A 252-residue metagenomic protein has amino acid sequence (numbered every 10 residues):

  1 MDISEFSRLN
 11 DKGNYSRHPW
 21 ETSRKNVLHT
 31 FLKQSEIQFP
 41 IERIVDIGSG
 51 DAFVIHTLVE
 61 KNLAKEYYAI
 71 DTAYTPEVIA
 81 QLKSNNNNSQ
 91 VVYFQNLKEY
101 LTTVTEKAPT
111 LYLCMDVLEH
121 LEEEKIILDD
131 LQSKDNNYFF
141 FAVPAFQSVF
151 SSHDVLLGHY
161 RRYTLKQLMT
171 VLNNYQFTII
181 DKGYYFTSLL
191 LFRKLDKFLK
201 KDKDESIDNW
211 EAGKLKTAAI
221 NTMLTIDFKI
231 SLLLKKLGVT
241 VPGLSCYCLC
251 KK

Functional and structural regions predicted by a protein language model:
M1-K107, L111, M115, K125-L128 (+6 more regions): Conserved N-terminal segment of class I S-adenosyl-L-methionine
D11-G13, F139-R161, L165-T170: Short, glycine-/aromatic-enriched active-site segment of Class I SAM-dependent methyltransferases
F53-V54, D181-T225, V241-S245: Conserved catalytic loop of SAM-dependent methyltransferase domains
P76, Q147-V149, S188: Feature marks short, surface-exposed loop/turn motifs that line or immediately flank catalytic pockets and channel
D116-H120: A short His-aromatic
K125-F140: A short glycine-rich, Lys/Arg-flanked "PGG" loop and its adjoining helix->strand segment in the class I
M169-G183: A SAM-dependent methyltransferase catalytic signature shared across enzymes that methylate proteins
